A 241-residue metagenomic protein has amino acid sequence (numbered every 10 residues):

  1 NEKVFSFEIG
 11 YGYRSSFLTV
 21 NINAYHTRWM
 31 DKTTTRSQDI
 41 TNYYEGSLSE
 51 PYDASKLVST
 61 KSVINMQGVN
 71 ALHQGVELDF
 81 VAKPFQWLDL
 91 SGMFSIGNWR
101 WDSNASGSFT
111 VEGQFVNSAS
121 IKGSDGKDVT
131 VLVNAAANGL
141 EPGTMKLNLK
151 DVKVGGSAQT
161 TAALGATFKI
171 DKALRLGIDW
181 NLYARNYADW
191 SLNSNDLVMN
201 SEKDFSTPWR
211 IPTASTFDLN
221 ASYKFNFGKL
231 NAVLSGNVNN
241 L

Functional and structural regions predicted by a protein language model:
N1-K3, M66-L72, V152-A158, V198-M199 (+1 more regions): Replace "Gram-negative outer membrane beta-barrel proteins" with "bacterial and organellar outer membrane beta-barrel
E2-K61, L72: Membrane-embedded beta-barrel scaffold of Gram-negative outer-membrane proteins
K3-F7, R14-S16, N70-Q74, A158-A162 (+2 more regions): Residues that define the transmembrane beta-barrel architecture of outer-membrane proteins
I9, I22-A24, G92, A166 (+3 more regions): Membrane-embedded beta-strand positions of outer-membrane beta-barrel proteins
F17-V20, W87-L90, K172-L176, F227-A232: Repeated loop/turn-to-beta-strand initiation elements of outer-membrane beta-barrel proteins
N23, D204-I211, A221-S222: Short, glycine/charged-rich beta-strand-loop motifs at protein surfaces that mediate ligand recognition and catalysis
H26-R28, S49-L192: Gram-negative outer-membrane beta-barrel transporters
N181-V198, Y223-L241: C-terminal beta-signal and adjacent terminal beta-strands/loops of Gram-negative outer-membrane beta-barrel proteins
